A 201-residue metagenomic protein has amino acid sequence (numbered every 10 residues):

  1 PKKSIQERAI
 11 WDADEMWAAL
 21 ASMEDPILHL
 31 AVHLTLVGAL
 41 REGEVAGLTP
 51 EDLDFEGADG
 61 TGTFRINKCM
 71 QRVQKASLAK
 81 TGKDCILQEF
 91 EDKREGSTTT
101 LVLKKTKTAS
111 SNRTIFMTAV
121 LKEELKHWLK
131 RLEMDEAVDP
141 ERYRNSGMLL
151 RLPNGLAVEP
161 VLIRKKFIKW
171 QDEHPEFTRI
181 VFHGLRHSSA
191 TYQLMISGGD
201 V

Functional and structural regions predicted by a protein language model:
P1, C69, P153: Short loop/turn motifs enriched for small/polar and acidic residues
P1-L48, E56-T61, S110-N112, R142-R144 (+1 more regions): Basic, Lys/Arg- and aromatic-enriched nucleic-acid-binding interface segment
K2, T99-T108, G147-R151, Q171-H174: Short glycine/proline-rich turn/loop motifs
E15, L48-M134: Conserved tyrosine-mediated DNA breakage-rejoining catalytic core shared by Y-recombinases
W17-A21, D25-L28, G38, I115 (+2 more regions): Short, basic (Lys/Arg/His-rich) helix/loop patches that form interaction surfaces in the mid-to-C-terminal regions
E44, E124, K166: Phosphate- and divalent-cation-binding pockets in alpha/beta enzyme and binding domains that engage nucleotide-derived
